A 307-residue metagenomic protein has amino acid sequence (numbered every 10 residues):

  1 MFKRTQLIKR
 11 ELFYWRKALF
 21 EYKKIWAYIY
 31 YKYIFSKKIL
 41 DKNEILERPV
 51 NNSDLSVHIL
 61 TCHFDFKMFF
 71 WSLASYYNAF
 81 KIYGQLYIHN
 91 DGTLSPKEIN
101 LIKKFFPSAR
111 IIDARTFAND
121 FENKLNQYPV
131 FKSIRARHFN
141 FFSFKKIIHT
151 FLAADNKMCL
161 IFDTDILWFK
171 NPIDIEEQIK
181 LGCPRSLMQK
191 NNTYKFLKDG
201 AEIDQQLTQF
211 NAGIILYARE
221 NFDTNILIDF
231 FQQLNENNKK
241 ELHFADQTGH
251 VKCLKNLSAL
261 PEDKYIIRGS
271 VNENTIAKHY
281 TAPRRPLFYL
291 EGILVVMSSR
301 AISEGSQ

Functional and structural regions predicted by a protein language model:
F2-L125, T281-Q307: N-terminal anchoring/stem segment of glycosyltransferases
W71, S75, L101, H149 (+1 more regions): Amphipathic alpha-helical segments that form well-ordered structural scaffolds and often line/cohere around active
Y87-H89, I111-D113, L160-D163, W168 (+2 more regions): A structural signal for short, well-ordered beta-strand segments and their strand-loop junctions that often border
K104-A153: Active-site-proximal specificity loops/subdomain of glycosyltransferases
R115-K124, Y194, I266-V271: A short acidic, often aromatic-flanked loop/helix-cap motif at beta-alpha or helix-coil junctions that lines enzyme
F142, K146-N191: GT-A fold catalytic core of metal-dependent nucleotide-sugar glycosyltransferases, centered on the diacidic
P184-D204: Short beta-strand-to-loop element that shapes/binds the nucleotide-sugar donor at the catalytic cleft/hinge
N191-T193, L207-L287: Catalytic core and acceptor-binding pocket of nucleotide-sugar-dependent glycosyltransferases
